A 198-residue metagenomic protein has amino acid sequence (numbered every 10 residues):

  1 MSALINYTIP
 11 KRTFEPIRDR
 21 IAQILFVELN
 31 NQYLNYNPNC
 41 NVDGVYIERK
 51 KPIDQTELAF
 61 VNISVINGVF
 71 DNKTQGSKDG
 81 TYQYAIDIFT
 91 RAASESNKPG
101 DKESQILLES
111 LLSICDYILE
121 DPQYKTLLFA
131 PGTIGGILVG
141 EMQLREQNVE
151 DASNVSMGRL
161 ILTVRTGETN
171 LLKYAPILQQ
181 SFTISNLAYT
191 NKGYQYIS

Functional and structural regions predicted by a protein language model:
M1-G76, P131, S181, S185-S198: Small/polar-rich, solvent-exposed N-terminal microdomains that initiate assembly or binding
T8, G76-T81, F89-Q123: Extracellular/virion structural assembly segments
V45-P52, A85, L127, Q143-V149 (+1 more regions): Compositionally biased, intrinsically disordered low-complexity segments enriched in polar/proline residues
T56, V61, L108-K173: Acidic-leaning, charged glycine-interspersed low-complexity segments
F70-T74, R91-G100, T166-A175: Short, cysteine-centered beta-strand-loop-beta hairpins and adjacent loop/turn segments enriched in charged/polar
N72, I86-T90, I114, N186-A188: Glycine-rich loops and low-complexity Gly/Arg-rich segments that provide flexible linkers or classic glycine-based
K78-E95, S153-E168: Oligomerization/assembly interface segments of phage tail-like spikes and tubes
V155-S198: Charged, low-complexity C-terminal accessory regions
